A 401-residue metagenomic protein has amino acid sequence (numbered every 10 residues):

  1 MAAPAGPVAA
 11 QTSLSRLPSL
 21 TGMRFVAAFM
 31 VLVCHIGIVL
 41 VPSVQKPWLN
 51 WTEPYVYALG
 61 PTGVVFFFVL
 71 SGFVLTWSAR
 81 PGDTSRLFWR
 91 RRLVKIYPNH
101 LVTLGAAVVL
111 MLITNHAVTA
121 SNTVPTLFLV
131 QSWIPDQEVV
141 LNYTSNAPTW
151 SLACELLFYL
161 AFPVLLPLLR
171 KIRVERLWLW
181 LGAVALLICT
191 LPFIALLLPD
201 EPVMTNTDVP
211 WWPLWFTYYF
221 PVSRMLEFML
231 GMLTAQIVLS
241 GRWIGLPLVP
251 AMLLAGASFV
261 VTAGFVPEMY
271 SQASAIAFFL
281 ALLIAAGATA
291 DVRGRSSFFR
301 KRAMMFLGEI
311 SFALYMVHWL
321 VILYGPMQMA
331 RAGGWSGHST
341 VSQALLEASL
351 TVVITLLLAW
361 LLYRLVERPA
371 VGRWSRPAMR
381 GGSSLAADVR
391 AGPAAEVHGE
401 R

Functional and structural regions predicted by a protein language model:
M1-Q11, M304, W319-R401: C-terminal "closing" transmembrane helix and its immediate cytosolic amphipathic cap in multi-pass membrane proteins
S15-R80, Y97-T103, S121, P125-P135 (+4 more regions): Functionally critical transmembrane alpha-helices in membrane proteins and complexes, commonly lining
P18-T21, G60, V124, F128-A153 (+2 more regions): Aromatic-enriched alpha-helical transmembrane segments of multi-pass intramembrane proteins
R24, L59-V65, W77-M111, T119-P125 (+8 more regions): Transmembrane alpha-helical segments and their boundary/interface "anchor" motifs in multi-pass integral membrane
M30-V31, N99-T114, W180-L191, A273 (+1 more regions): Hydrophobic alpha-helical membrane-insertion segments
T76-G82, M111-I113, V164-R173, T234-R242 (+3 more regions): Structural signal for the C-terminal ends of transmembrane alpha-helices and the immediately following loop
T103, A107, L187-L191, L280 (+2 more regions): Alpha-helical transmembrane segments of multipass membrane proteins
D291-M305: Alpha-helical transmembrane segments
